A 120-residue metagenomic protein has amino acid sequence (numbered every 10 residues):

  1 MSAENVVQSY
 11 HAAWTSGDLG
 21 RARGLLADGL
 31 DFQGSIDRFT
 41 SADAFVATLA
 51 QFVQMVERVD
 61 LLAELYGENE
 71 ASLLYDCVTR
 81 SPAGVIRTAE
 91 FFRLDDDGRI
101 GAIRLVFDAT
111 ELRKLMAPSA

Functional and structural regions predicted by a protein language model:
M1-A120: C-terminal and inter-domain tail/linker signature
